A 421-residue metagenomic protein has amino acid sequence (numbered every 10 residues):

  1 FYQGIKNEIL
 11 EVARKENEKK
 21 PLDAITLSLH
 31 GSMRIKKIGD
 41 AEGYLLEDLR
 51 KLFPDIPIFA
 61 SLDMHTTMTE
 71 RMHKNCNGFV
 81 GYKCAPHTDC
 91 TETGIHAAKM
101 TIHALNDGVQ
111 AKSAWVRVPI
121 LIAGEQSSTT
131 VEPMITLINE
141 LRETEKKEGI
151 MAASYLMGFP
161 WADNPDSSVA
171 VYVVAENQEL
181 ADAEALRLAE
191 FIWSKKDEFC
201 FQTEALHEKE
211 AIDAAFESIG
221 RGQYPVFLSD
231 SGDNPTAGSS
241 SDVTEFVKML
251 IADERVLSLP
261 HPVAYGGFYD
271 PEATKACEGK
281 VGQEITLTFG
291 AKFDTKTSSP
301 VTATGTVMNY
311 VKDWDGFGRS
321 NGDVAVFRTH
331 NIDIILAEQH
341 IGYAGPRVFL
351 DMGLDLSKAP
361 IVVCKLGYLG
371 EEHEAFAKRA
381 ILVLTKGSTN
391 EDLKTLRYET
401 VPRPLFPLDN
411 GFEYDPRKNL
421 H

Functional and structural regions predicted by a protein language model:
F1-K6, R14-Q110, D230-T244, V256-P271: Active-site histidine-anchored catalytic micro-motif
Q3, N7, W193, W314-H421: Extended hydrophobic packing segments that form well-structured cores
A13-E16, E208-G220, H340-D355: A short, acidic, amphipathic alpha-helical segment used as a generic capping/interface helix at domain edges
K19-A24, G222-Y224, A359: Short acidic/histidine-rich motifs immediately flanking catalytic phosphotransfer sites in two-component signaling
P21-G39, S127-M134, I138-K146, L350: N-terminal glycine-rich phosphate/adenylate-binding segment common to multiple enzyme folds
K37-G39, T69-K74, T91-T93, E125-V131 (+5 more regions): Short acidic, glycine/serine/threonine-rich loops at helix termini
G94-R142: Conserved anion/nucleotide-ligand pocket segment
I122-N331, I335-Q339: Hard-cation-handling environments
